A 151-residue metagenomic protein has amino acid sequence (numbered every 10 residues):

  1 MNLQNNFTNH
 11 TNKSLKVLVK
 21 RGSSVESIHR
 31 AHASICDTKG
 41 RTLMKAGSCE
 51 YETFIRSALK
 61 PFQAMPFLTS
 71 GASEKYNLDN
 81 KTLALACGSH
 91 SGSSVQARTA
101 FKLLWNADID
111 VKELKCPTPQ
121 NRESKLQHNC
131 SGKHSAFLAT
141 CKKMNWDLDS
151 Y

Functional and structural regions predicted by a protein language model:
M1-E50: Beta-lactamase-like hydrolase cores
N6, H10, D79-Y151: Active-site-adjacent helix/loop patches that line small-molecule binding or acyl-intermediate pockets
T38, T69-S73, D108: Short, solvent-exposed loop/edge-beta patches enriched in aromatic
R41-L43, S73, M144-L148: Short helix-loop capping/hinge motifs at secondary-structure junctions, enriched in acidic/polar residues
A46-E52, A84-C87: Short helix/strand-bridging catalytic loops that position acidic/His residues to coordinate divalent metals and engage
I55-S73: Active-site SXXK
A72-N80: Phosphate-handling active-site elements
